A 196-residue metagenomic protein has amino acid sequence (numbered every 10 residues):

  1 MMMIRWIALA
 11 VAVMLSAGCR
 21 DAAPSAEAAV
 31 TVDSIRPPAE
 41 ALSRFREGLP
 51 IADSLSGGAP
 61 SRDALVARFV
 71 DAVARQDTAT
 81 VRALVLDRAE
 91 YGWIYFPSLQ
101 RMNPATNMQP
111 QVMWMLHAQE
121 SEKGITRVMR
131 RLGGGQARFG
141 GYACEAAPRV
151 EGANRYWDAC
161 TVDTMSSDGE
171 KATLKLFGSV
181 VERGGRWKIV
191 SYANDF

Functional and structural regions predicted by a protein language model:
M1-A8: Bacterial N-terminal signal peptides that target proteins for export
L9-V13: Hydrophobic alpha-helical targeting segments used for export or membrane insertion
L15-G18: C-terminal motif of bacterial Sec signal peptides marking the signal peptidase cleavage site
A22-P24, E122-F196: Exposed beta-sheet edge and beta->alpha loop/turn motif
A26-A79, A83, Y91-I94: Short, low-complexity N-terminal intrinsically disordered segments enriched in polar/charged residues
V85-N103: Short, solvent-exposed secondary-structure junction/capping segments
Y95, A105, R130-L132: Short, charged recognition helix plus adjacent turn of helix-turn-helix-like nucleic-acid-binding domains
L99-G124: A solvent-exposed, acidic/Ser-Thr-rich amphipathic alpha-helical stretch
